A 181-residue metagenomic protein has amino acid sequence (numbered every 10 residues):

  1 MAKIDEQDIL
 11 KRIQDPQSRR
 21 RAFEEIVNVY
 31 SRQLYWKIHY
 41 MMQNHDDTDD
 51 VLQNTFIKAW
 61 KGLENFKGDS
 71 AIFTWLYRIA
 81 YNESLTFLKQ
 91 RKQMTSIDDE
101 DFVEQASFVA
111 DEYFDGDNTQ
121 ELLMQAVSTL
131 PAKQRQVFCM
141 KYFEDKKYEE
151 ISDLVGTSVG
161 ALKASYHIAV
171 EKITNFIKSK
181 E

Functional and structural regions predicted by a protein language model:
M1-R32, E150, S179: N-terminal module of bacterial RNA polymerase sigma factors
A2-Q7, T86, Q93-Q120: Internal acidic/polar
Q14-E25, Y35-N54, V159, K180-E181: Short, charged helix-capping/linker segments at alpha-helix termini
Y40-Q43, N54-A71, Q90-K92: Sigma70-family region 2
D50-I57, S70-N82: Structural recognition of an alpha-helix C-terminal capping motif at a helix-to-coil junction
N65-K67, Y81-I97, I168: Arg/Lys-rich amphipathic alpha helix in sigma70-family domain 2
L85, Q134, D153-K180: DNA-recognition helix of helix-turn-helix
V137-K141: A short pre-motif secondary-structure segment
